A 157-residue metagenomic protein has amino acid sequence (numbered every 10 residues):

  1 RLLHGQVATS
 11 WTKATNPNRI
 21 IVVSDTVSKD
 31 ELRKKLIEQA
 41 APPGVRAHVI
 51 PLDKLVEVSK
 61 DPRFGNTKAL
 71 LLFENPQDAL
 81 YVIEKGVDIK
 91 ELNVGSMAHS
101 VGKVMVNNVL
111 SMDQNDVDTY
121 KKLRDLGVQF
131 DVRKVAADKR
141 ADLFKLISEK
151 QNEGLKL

Functional and structural regions predicted by a protein language model:
R1-A41, R46: Long, hydrophobic N-terminal alpha-helical segment
R1-H4, P51, M112: A general structural motif
A8-T9, A79, Y120: Generic hydrophobic/aromatic pocket-lining and core-packing "Φ" positions
S10-K13, L36-E38, E57-R63, S96-H99: Short, flexible, solvent-exposed loop/turn segments with mixed acidic/basic and small polar residues
D25-S28, L52-L55, P76, G95-H99 (+1 more regions): Short, ordered loop/turn segments at secondary-structure junctions
E38-A40, N66, L110, E149-K150: Short, hinge-like loop/turn segments at secondary-structure boundaries
H48-G95: Ordered, amphipathic secondary-structure segments that act as subunit-interaction surfaces in large macromolecular
K85, K90-L157: Glycine-rich, aromatic-bearing surface loops/beta-hairpins
